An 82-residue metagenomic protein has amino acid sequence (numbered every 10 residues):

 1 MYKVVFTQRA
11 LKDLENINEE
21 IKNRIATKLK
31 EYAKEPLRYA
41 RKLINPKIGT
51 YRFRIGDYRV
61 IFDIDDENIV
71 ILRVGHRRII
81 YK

Functional and structural regions predicted by a protein language model:
M1-K12, N16-N23, I55-Y58, D63-K82: Enriched for short, Lys/Arg-rich terminal
E19, N23, T27-K30, K34: Generic detection of well-ordered alpha-helical segments
K28, A40, I64-E67: A generic structural signal for ordered secondary structure
K30-R52: A short, surface-exposed loop/turn module that caps and links secondary-structure elements
